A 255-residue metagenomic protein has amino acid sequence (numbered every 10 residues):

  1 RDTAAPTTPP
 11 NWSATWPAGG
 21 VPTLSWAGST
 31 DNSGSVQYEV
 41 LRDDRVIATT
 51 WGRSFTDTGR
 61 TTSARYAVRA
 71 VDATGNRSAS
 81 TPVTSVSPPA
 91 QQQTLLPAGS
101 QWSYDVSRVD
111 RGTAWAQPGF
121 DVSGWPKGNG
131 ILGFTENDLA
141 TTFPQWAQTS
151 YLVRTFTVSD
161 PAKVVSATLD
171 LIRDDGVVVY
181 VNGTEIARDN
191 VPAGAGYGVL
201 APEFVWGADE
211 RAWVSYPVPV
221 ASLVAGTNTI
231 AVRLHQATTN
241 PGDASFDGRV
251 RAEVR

Functional and structural regions predicted by a protein language model:
R1-S33, A73-A90: Pro/Thr/Ser/Gly-rich low-complexity, intrinsically disordered linker/stalk tracts
S29-D43: Solvent-exposed loop/turn segments flanking beta-strands in beta-repeat/beta-sandwich domains
W51-T56, V214: Short S/T/G- and acidic-enriched coil/turn segments that sit immediately N-terminal to beta-strands in beta-sandwich
D57-N76: Beta-strand-rich modules
A70, V232-L234: Conserved structural position at the C-terminal beta-strand of extracellular beta-sandwich adhesion modules
A90-V109, R255: Boundary/junction segments of secreted and surface-exposed precursor proteins
W102, W125, F156, A162-V181 (+1 more regions): Aromatic-lined ligand-binding clefts that engage carbohydrates, nucleic acids, or primary amines
P118-T155: Surface-exposed, low-complexity/disordered Ser/Thr/Gly/Pro/Asn-rich loops and linkers
